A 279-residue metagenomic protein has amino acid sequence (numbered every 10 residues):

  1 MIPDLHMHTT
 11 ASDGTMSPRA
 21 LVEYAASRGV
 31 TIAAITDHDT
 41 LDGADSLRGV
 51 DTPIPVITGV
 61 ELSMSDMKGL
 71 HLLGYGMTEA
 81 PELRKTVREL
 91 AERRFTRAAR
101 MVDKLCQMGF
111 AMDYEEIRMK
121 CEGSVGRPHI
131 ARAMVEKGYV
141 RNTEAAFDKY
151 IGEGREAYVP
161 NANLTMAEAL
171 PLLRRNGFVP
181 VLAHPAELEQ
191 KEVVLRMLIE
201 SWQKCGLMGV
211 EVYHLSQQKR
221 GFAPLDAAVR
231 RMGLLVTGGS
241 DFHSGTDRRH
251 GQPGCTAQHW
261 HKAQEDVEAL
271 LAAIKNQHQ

Functional and structural regions predicted by a protein language model:
M1-G69, I151-G152, L164-P171, N176-D247: An N-terminally biased module of ancient metal coordination in phosphate/nucleic-acid-related enzymes
V50-E200, W260-E268, A273-H278: Extended substrate/RNA-proximal surfaces in nucleic-acid metabolism proteins
R84-T86, R249-Q252: Short acidic, glycine/proline-rich loop/turn micro-motifs
H250-K262: Conserved, well-ordered active-site substructure
